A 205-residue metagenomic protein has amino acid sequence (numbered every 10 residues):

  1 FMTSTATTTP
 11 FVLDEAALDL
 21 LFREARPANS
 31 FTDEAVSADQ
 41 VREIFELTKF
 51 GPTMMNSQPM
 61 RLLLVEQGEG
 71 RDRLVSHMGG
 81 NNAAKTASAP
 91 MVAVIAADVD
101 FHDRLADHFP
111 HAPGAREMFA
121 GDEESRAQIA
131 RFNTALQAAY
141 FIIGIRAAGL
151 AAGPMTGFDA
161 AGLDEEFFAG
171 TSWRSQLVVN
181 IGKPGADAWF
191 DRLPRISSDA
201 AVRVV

Functional and structural regions predicted by a protein language model:
F1-V205: Acidic, surface-exposed loops and disordered segments
